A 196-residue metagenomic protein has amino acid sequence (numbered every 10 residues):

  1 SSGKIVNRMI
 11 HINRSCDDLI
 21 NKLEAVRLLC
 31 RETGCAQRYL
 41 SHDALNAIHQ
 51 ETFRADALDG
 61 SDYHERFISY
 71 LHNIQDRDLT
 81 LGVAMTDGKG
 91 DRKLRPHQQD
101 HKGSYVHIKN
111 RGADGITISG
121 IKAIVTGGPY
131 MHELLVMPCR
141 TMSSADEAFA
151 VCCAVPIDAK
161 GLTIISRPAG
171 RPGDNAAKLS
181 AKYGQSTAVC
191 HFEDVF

Functional and structural regions predicted by a protein language model:
S1-L81, G127, E133: Internal helix-loop-helix
H49-S119: Gly/Pro-rich turn-and-neighbor structural signature
G88-F196: FAD-binding core of flavoproteins
